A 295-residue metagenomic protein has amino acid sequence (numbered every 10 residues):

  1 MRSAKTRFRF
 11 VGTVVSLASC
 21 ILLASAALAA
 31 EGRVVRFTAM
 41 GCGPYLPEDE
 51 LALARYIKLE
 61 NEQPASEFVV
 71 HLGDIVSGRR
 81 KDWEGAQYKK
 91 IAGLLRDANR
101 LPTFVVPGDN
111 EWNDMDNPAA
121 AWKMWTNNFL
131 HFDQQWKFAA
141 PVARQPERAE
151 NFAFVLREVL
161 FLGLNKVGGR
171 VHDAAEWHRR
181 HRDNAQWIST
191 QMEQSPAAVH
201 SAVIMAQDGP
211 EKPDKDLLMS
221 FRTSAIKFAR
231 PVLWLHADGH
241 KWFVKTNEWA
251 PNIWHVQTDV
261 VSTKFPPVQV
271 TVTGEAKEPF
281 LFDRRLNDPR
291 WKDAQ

Functional and structural regions predicted by a protein language model:
M1-F10: N-terminal secretory signal peptides that target proteins for export/translocation
V11-A24: Bacterial N-terminal signal peptides
L28-E84, T190: N-terminal active-site segment of His-dependent metallophosphoesterases
A30-E31, K58-F68, D97-N99, R148 (+3 more regions): His/acidic metal-ligating clusters that form di-metal
E31, V268, T273-Q295: A short C-terminal boundary segment appended to hydrolase-like catalytic domains
R33, D49-Y56, L72, E84-I91 (+3 more regions): Stable alpha-helical elements in mature extracytoplasmic
C42, G73-D74, G108-D109, Q207 (+1 more regions): Active-site glycine-centered loops adjacent to acidic/histidine catalytic or metal-binding residues that shape
D82-R182, K227, V244-E278: Extended active-site neighborhood of metal-dependent phosphoesterases/phosphodiesterases
